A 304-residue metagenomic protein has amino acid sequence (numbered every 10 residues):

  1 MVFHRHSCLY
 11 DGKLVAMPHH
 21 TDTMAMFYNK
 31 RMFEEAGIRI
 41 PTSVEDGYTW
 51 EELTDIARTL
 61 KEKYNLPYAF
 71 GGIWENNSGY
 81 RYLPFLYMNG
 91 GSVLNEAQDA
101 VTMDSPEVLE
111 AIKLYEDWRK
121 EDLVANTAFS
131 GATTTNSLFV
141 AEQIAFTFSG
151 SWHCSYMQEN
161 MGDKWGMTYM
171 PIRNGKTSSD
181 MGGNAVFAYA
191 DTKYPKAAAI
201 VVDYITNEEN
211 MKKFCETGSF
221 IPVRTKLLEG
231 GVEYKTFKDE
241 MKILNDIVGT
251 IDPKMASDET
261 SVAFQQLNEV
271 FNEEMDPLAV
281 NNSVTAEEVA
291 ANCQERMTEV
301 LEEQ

Functional and structural regions predicted by a protein language model:
M1-A25, E51-I56, R81, G166-T168 (+2 more regions): Hinge/lid segment of periplasmic solute-binding proteins
V2-T42, I73-A97, D180-A188, L267-D276: Periplasmic solute-binding protein
L14, A36, K120-V124, Q158-I221 (+4 more regions): Extracytoplasmic/periplasmic substrate-recognition and gating elements
T42-D46, A69-G72, G91-E110, E159-N160 (+2 more regions): Short, solvent-exposed loop/beta-turn-alpha elements that line the ligand-binding surface or hinge of extracytoplasmic
D46-T54, N126-V140: Short helix-initiation/N-cap motifs at beta->coil->alpha
T54-T59, A97-F129: Glycine-centered hinge/linker elements that transmit conformational signals in sensory and ligand-binding systems
A145-G150, G166: Paired acidic/hydrophobic, glycine-rich loop segments that form the ligand-binding mouth/hinge of periplasmic-binding
T168, E216-E273, P277: Long, aromatic- and glycine/proline-rich binding clefts that accommodate carbohydrate-like moieties
